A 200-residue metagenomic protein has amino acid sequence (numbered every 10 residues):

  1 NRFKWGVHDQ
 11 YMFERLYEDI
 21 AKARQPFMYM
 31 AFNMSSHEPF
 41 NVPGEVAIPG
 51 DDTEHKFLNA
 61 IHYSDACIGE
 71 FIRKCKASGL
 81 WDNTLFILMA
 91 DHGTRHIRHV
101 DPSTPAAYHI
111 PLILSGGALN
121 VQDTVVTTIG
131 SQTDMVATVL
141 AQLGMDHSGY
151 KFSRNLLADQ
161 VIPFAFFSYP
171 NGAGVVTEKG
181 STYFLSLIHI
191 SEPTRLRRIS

Functional and structural regions predicted by a protein language model:
N1-L187, S191, R195, S200: Solvent-exposed soluble domains appended to multi-pass membrane proteins
